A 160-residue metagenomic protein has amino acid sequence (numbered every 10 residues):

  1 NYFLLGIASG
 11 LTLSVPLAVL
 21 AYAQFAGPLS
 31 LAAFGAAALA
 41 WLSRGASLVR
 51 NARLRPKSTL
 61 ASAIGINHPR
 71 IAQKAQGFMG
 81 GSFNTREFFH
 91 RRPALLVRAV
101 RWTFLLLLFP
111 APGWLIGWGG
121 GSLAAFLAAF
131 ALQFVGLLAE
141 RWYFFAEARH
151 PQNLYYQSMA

Functional and structural regions predicted by a protein language model:
N1-L137: Long, contiguous internal "core" modules enriched in hydrophobic/ aromatic residues
A125-A160: C-terminal structured interaction module
